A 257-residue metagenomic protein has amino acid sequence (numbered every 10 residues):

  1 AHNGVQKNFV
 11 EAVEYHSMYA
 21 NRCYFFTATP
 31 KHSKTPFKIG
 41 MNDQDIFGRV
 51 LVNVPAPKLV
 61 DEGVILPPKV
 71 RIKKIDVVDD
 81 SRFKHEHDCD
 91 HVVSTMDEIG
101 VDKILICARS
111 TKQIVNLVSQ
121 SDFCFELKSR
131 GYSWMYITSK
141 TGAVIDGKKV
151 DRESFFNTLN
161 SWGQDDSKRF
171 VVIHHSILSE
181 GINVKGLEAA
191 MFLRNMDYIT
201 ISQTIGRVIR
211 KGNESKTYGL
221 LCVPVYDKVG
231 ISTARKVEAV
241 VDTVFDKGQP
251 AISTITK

Functional and structural regions predicted by a protein language model:
A1-N8, H32-S33, G181, I199 (+1 more regions): Catalytic P-loop NTPase motifs of RecA-like helicase/translocase cores
N3-I65: Post-DEXD/H (motif II) to motif III coupling segment of the RecA-like Helicase ATP-binding lobe
Y19-R22, F47-R49, I65-V70, R130-Y132 (+2 more regions): Short glycine-/polar-rich loops that comprise or flank the Walker A/P-loop and associated switch/sensor motifs
F26-P30, S110, H175-I177, V225: A short beta-strand-to-loop transition that corresponds to the Sensor-1 phosphate-sensing loop of AAA+ P-loop ATPases
G48-V115, Q120-S121: Conserved interdomain linker/interface between the two RecA-like ATPase lobes of SF2 helicase motors
L105-C107, M135, M191: Conserved beta-strand elements of the Class I
T111-T138: Conserved helicase motor "Helicase C" RecA-like lobe of SF1/SF2 P-loop NTPases
S139-S253: Conserved RecA-like P-loop NTPase helicase motor core
